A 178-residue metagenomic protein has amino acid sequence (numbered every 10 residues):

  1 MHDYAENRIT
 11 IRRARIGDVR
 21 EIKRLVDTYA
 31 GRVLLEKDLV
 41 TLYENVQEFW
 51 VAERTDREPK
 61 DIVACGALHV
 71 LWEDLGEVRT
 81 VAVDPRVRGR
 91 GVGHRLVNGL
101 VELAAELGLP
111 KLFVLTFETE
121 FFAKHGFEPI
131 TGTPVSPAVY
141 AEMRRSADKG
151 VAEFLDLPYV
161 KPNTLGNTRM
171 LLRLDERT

Functional and structural regions predicted by a protein language model:
M1-E36, E53-R54, D61, L165-T178: Short amphipathic alpha-helix that is part of the acyltransferase structural core
D18, D74, F117-E118: A generic "binding-loop/recognition-motif" signal
Y29-A30, I130-G132, D148: Short, hinge-like loop/turn segments at secondary-structure boundaries
L34-W50, R54-T55, V63-V83: A conserved beta-strand-loop-helix scaffold within acyl/acetyltransferase catalytic domains
K60-D61, F122: Glycine-biased flexible loop/turn sites that connect beta-strands or occur in inter-domain linkers
V83, G89-E102, F113-V114: Conserved acetyl-CoA-binding loop-helix of GNAT-fold acetyltransferases
E106, P110, T116-R144: Conserved active-site alpha-helix within GNAT-family acetyltransferase domains
V135-T178: C-terminal "cap" of GNAT-fold acetyltransferases
